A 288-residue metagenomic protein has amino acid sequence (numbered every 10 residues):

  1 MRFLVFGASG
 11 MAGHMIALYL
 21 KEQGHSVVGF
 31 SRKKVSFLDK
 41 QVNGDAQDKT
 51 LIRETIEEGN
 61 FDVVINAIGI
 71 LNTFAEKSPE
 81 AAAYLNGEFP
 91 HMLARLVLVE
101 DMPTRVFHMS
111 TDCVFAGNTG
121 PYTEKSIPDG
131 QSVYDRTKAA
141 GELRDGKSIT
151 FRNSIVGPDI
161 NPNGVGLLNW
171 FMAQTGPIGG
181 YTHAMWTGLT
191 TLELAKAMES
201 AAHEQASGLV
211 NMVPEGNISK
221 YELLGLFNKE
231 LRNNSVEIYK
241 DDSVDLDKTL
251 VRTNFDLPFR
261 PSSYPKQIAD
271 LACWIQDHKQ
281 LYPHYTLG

Functional and structural regions predicted by a protein language model:
M1-Q23: N-terminal Rossmann NAD(P)H-binding glycine-rich loop of SDR-like oxidoreductase domains
G29-I52: Adenosine-cofactor binding site in Rossmann-like domains, unifying the SAM/SAH pocket of S-adenosylmethionine-dependent
G44-G87: NAD(P)H-binding glycine-rich loop region in Rossmannoid oxidoreductase-like domains and their noncatalytic homologs
K77, A81-M92, K125-P128, S132 (+1 more regions): Glycine-rich NAD(P)-binding loop of the Rossmann-fold in SDR/ketoreductase-type enzymes
H91-D129: Conserved Rossmann-fold NAD(P)-dependent oxidoreductase catalytic core, especially the SDR/UDP-sugar
G120, Q131, L143-G188, L192-E193: NAD(P)-dependent short-chain dehydrogenase/reductase
A195-D247, Q280-G288: Mid/C-terminal beta-alpha module of Rossmann-like enzyme folds, strongest in SDR-family dehydrogenases/epimerases
S263-G288: Amphipathic terminal alpha-helices
